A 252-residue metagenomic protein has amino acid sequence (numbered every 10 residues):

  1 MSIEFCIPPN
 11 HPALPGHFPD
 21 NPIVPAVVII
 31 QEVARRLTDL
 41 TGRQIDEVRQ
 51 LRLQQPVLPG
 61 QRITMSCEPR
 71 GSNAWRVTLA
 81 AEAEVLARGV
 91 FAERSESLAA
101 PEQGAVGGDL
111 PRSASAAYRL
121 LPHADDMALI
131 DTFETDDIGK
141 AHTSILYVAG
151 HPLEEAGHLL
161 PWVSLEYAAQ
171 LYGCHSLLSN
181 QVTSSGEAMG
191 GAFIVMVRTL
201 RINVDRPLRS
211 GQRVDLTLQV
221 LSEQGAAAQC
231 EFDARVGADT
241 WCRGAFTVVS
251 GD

Functional and structural regions predicted by a protein language model:
M1-V24, P122-S164: Catalytic strand-loop segment that frames the active site of acyl-thioester-processing enzymes
F5-I7, L53, E93, I145-Y147 (+1 more regions): Hydrophobic residues in beta-strands and at strand termini
V27-R35, V163-Y167: Short amphipathic alpha-helical face segments that pack within enzyme cores and frequently flank/anchor catalytic
V33-E68, C174-T217: Hydrophobic beta-strand-centered segment that forms part of the acyl-chain substrate-binding groove
R52-Y118, P122, R206-D252: HotDog/MaoC-like acyl-thioester-processing domains
D131, L200, F232: Hydrophobic/aromatic beta-strand elements that line small-molecule binding cavities or substrate pockets in beta-rich
P161-H175: An amphipathic alpha-helical micro-motif enriched in hydrophobic residues with embedded/adjacent acidic residues
